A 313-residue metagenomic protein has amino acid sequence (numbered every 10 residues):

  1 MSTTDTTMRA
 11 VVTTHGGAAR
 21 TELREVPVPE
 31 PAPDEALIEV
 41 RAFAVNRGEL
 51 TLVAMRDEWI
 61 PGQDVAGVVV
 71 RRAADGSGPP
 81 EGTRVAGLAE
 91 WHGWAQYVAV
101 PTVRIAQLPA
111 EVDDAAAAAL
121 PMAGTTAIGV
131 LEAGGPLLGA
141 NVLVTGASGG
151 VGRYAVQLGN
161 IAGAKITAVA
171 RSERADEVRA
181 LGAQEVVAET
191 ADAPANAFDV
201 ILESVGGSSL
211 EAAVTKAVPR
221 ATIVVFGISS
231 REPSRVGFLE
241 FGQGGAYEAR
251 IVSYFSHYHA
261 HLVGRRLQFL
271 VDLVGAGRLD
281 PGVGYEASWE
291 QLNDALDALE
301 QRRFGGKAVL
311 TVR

Functional and structural regions predicted by a protein language model:
S2-T6, L262-R313: C-terminal hydrophobic helical "lid"/dimerization subdomain of Rossmann-like NAD(P)H-dependent oxidoreductases
P27-A44, T51-H92: Glycine-rich beta-strand-centered segment in the early N-terminal region that forms part of a ligand/cofactor-binding
T51, V85-G146: NAD(P)H dinucleotide-binding glycine-rich loop of Rossmann-like/cofactor-binding domains, especially the beta1-alpha1
A86, I201-L202: N-terminal Rossmann-like NAD(P) cofactor-binding module of classical short-chain dehydrogenase/reductase
L120-A188: Mid-domain Rossmann-like dinucleotide-binding core that forms the NAD(H)/NADP(H) cofactor-binding site
A193-I201: A short acidic, Gly/Pro-enriched loop at the edge of an enzyme's catalytic core that lines a small-molecule cofactor
S208-R278, V312-R313: Glycine-rich phosphate-binding loop and adjacent beta-alpha segment of Rossmann(oid) nucleotide-cofactor-binding
